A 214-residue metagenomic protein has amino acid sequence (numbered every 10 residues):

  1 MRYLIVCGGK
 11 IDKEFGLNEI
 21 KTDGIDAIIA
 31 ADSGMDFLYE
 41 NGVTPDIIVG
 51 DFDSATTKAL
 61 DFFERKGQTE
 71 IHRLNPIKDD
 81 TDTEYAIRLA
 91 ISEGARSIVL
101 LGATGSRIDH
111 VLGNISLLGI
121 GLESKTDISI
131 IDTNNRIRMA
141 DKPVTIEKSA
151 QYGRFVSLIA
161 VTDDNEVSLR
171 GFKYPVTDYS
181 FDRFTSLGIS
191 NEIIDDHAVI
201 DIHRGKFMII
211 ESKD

Functional and structural regions predicted by a protein language model:
M1-F62: N-terminal beta-strand-loop-alpha-helix module at the start of alpha/beta ligand-binding or catalytic domains
V6, I29-D32, G50, H72-R73 (+2 more regions): General beta-strand structural signal in soluble alpha/beta enzymes
E70, N75, D127-S129, G153-S157: A glycine-rich helix N-cap at a beta->alpha junction
E70-S92: Short phosphate-binding loop-to-helix
G105-G119: Short Gly/Thr/Asp-enriched flexible loops that form oxyanion-binding sites at enzyme active sites
I120-R136: Short, acidic/small-residue loops that bind anionic groups at enzyme active sites
N135, A140-D214: Long, charged alpha-helical interface segments
